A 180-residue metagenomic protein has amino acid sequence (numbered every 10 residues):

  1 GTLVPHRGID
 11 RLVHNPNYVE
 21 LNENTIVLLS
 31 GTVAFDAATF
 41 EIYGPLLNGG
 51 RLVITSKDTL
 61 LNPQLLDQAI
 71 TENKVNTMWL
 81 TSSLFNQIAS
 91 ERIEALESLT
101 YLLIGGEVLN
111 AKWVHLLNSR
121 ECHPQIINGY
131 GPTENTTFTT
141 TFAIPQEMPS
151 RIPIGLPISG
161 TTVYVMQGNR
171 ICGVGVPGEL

Functional and structural regions predicted by a protein language model:
G1-V174, E179-L180: Motif- and composition-driven signal specific to adenylation
